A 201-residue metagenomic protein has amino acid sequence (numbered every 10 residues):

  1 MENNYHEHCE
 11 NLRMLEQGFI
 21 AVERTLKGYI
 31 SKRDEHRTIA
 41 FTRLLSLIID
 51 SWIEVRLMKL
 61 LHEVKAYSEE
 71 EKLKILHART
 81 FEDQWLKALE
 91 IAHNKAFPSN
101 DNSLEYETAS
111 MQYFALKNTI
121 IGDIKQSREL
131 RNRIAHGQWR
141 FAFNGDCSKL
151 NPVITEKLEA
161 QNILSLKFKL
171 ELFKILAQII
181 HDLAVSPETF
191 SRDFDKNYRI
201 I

Functional and structural regions predicted by a protein language model:
M1-C9, L86-H93, D195-I201: Terminal, compositionally biased low-complexity regions
M1-R43, L47: Charged alpha-helical initiation segments
N3-H6, E10-R13, Q17, L76 (+4 more regions): Alpha-helix boundary/N-cap detector
N11, G18-A21, T25, A88-I91 (+4 more regions): Charge-rich, solvent-exposed alpha-helical interaction surfaces
E23-L26, I30, I53-R56, R128-Q138: A structural signal for well-ordered alpha-helices, especially hydrophobic packing surfaces of coiled-coils
T38-V64: Short, hydrophobic, well-ordered secondary-structure elements
V64-K149, L170-L172: Flexible secondary-structure boundary motifs
I121-R133, G145-I201: Amphipathic, Lys/Arg-enriched alpha-helical patches that create a basic surface for binding polyanionic ligands
